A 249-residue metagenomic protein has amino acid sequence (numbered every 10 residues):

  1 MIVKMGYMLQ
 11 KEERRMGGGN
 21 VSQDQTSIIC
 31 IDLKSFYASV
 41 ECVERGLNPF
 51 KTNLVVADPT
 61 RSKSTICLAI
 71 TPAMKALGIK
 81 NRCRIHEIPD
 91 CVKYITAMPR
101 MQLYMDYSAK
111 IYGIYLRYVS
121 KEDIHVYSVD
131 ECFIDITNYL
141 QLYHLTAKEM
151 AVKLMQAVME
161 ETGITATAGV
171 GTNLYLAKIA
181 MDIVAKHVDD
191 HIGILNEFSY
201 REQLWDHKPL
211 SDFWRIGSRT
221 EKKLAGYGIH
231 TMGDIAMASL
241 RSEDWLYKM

Functional and structural regions predicted by a protein language model:
I2-V129, F133: Residues that scaffold, gate, or flank divalent-cation-dependent active/transport sites
V40-C42, I66-I70, L176-V184, Y247-K248: Short acidic, glycine/serine/threonine-rich loops at helix termini
L103, Y107-G113, G233-M249: Alpha-helical interaction/regulatory segments in DNA maintenance proteins
V129-D135, T172-A177: Short, conserved phosphate-binding/catalytic loop or strand-edge motifs used in phosphoryl-/nucleotidyl-transfer
I134-M155, G228: Catalytic palm subdomain of template-directed nucleic-acid polymerases, centered on the conserved carboxylate motif
M150-K208: Long, highly charged, low-complexity intrinsically disordered interaction regions that mediate electrostatic DNA/RNA
A225: Polar interaction faces of repeat-based domains
